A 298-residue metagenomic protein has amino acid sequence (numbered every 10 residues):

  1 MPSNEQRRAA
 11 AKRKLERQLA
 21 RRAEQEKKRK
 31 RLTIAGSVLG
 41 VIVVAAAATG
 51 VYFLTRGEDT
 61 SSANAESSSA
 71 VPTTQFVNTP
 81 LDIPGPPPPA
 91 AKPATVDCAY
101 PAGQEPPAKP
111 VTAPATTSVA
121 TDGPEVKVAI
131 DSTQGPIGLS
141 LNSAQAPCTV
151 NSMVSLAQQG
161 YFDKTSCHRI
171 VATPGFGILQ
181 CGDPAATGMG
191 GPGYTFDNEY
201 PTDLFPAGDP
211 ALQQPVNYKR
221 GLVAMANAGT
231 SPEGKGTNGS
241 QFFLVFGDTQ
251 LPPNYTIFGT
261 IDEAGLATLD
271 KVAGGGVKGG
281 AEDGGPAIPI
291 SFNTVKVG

Functional and structural regions predicted by a protein language model:
M1-G298: Cyclophilin-like peptidyl-prolyl cis-trans isomerases
